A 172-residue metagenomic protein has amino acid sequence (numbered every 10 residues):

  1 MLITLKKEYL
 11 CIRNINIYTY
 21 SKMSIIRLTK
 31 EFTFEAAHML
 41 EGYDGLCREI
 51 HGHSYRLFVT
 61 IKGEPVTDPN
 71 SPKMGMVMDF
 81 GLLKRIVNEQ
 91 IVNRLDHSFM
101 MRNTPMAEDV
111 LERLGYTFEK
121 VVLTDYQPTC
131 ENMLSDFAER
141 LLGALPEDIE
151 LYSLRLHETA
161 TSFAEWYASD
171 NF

Functional and structural regions predicted by a protein language model:
N14-I15: Short, linear, compositionally biased motifs with a strong N-terminal bias
Y20-F172: Charge-rich, low-complexity N-terminal segments
